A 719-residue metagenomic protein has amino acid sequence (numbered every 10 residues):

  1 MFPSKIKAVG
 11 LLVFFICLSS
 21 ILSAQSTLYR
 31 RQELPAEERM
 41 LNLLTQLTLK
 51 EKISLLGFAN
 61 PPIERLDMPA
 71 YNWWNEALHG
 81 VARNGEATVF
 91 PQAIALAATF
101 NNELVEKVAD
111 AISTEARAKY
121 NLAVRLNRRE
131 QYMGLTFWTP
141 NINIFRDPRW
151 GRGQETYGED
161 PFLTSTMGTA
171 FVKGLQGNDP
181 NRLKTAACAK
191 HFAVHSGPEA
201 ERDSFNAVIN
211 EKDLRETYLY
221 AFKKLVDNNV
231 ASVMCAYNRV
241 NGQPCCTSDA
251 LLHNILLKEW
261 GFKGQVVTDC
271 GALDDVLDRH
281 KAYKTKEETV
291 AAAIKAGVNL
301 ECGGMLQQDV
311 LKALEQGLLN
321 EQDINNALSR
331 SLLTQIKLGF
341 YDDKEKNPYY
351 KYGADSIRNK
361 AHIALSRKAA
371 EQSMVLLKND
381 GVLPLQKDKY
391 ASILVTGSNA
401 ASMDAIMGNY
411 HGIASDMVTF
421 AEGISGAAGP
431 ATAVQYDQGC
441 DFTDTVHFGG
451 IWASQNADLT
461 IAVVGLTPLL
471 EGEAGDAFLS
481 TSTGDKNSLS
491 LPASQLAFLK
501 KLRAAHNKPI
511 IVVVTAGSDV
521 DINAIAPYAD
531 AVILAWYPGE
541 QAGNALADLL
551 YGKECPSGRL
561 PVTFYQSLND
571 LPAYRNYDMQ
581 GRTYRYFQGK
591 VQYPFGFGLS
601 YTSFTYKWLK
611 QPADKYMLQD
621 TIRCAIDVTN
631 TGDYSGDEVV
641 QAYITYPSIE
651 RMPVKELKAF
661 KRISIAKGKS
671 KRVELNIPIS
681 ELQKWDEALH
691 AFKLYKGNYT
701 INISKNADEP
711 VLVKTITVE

Functional and structural regions predicted by a protein language model:
M1-T27: Bacterial Sec-dependent N-terminal signal peptides
S4, L689-F692: Short proline/glycine-enriched turn/loop segments at secondary-structure junctions
K7-A8, L12-F15, Y390, A433 (+1 more regions): Detector for intrinsically disordered, low-structure N-terminal pre-sequences
A24-K684, A691-A707: Glycoside hydrolase catalytic-domain context in secreted enzymes
E709-E719: Short beta-strand elements
